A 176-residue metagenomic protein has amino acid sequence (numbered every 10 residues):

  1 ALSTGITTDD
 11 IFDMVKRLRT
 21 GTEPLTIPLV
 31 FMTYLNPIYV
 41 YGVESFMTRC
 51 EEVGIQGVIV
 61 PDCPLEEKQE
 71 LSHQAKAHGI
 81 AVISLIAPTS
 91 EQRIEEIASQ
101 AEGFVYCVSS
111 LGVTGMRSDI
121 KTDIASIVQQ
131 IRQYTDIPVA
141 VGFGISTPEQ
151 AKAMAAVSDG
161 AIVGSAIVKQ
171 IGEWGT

Functional and structural regions predicted by a protein language model:
A1-T26, V40, S99, T176: Conserved N-terminal beta1-alpha1 strand-loop-helix module at the mouth
S3-I6, G54-E67, A81-T89, E95 (+1 more regions): Catalytic beta/alpha-barrel core
L29-T33, V58-V60, V82-L85, V105-C107 (+2 more regions): Hydrophobic faces of well-ordered beta-strands that scaffold small-molecule active sites in alpha/beta enzyme cores
M32-V40, P64-L65, L85-T89, V141-P148: Glycine-rich beta-to-alpha transition loops that act as phosphate-gripper elements at the mouths of alpha/beta enzyme
C50-Q56, K76-V82, Q100-C107, V157-A161: Glycine-enriched alpha-helix->loop->beta-strand junction motifs that scaffold or abut catalytic
I55-I59, P64-E67, S109-M116, G144 (+1 more regions): Glycine-rich phosphate-binding active-site loops on the catalytic face of alpha/beta enzymes
T89-S99, V141, I145-A161: Catalytic cores of alpha/beta
I94-Q133, Q170-W174: Glycine/Thr-rich beta-alpha phosphate-binding loop at enzyme active sites
